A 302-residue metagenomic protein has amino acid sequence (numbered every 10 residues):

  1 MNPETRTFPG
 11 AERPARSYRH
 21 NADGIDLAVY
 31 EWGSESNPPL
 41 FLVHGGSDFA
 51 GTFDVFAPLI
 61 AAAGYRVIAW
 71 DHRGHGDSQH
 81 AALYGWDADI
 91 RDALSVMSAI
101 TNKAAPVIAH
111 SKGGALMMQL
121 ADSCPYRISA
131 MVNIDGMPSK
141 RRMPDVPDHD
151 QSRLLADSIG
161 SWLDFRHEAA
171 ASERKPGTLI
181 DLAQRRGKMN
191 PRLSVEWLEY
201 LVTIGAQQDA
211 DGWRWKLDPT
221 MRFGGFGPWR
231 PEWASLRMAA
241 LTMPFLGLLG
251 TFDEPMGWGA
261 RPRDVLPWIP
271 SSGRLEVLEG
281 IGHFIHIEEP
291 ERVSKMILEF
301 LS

Functional and structural regions predicted by a protein language model:
M1-L40, A62-Y65, N102-K103, P138 (+2 more regions): Alpha/beta-hydrolase fold catalytic core
H20-I25, A62, H72-I108, K112 (+3 more regions): Active-site loop/oxyanion-hole signature of alpha/beta-hydrolase fold enzymes
A28-Q79: Conserved HGGG/HGGXW glycine-rich cap/lid loop of the alpha/beta-hydrolase fold
D122, S129-K175: Flexible "cap/lid" loop of the alpha/beta hydrolase fold
S172-M256: Alpha/beta-hydrolase
A239-I281: Conserved loop-alpha-helix segment in the C-terminal half of the alpha/beta-hydrolase fold that carries the catalytic
L278-P290: Catalytic histidine-centered segment of alpha/beta-hydrolase-like enzymes
I287-E299: Post-His helix in hydrolase/transferase enzymes
